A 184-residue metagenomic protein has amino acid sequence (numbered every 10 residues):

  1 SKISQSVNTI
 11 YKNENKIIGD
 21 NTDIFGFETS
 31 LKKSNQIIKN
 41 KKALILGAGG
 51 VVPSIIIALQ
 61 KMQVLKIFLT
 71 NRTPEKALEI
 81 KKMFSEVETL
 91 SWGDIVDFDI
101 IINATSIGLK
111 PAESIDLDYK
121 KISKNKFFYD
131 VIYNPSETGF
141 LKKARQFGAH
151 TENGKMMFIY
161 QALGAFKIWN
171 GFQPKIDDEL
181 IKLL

Functional and structural regions predicted by a protein language model:
S1-S34: Phosphate/diphosphate ligand-binding glycine-rich loop within oxidoreductases
K12, F127-L180: Rossmann-fold NAD(P)-binding glycine/threonine-rich loop
N13, Q36-K42, S123-K124: Short helix-loop-beta connector
N21, L31, N40-Q60, N71: Glycine-rich adenosine-cofactor-binding loop
K61-K66, Q146-H150: Conserved S-adenosyl-L-methionine
M62-F84: NAD(P)-binding Rossmann-fold cofactor-contacting core
S85-E152: Rossmann-like adenosine-cofactor binding region
